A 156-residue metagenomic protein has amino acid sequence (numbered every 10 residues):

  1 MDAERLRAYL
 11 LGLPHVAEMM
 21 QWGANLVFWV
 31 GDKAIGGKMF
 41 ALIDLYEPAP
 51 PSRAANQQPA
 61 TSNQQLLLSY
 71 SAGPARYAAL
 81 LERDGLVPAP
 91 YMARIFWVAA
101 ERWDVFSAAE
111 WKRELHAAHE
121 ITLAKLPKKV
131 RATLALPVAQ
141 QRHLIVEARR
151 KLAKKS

Functional and structural regions predicted by a protein language model:
M1-S156: Charge-dense, helix-prone N-terminal extensions
